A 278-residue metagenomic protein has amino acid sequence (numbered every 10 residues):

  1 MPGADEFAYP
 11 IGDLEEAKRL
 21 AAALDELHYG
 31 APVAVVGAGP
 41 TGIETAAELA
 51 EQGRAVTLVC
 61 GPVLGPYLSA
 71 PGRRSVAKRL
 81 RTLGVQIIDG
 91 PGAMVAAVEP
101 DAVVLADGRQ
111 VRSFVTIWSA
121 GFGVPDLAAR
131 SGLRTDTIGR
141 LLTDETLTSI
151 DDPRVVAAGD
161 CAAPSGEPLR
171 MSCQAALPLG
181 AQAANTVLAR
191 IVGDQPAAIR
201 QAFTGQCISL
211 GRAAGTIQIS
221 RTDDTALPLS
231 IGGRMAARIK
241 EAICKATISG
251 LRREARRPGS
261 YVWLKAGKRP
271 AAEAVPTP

Functional and structural regions predicted by a protein language model:
M1-A4: A conserved beta-strand/loop capping segment in the N-terminal third of enzymes that catalyze redox or closely related
E6-G30, Q110-P178: FAD-site-proximal beta/loop scaffold in flavoenzymes
A21-C60, L64: Rossmann-like NAD(P)H-binding beta-loop-alpha module
Q52-E145: A Rossmann-like FAD-binding core segment of flavoenzymes
A129, C161-G211: A conserved FAD-binding loop/helix module that cradles the flavin
R212-P278: C-terminal auxiliary extensions adjacent to catalytic cores
